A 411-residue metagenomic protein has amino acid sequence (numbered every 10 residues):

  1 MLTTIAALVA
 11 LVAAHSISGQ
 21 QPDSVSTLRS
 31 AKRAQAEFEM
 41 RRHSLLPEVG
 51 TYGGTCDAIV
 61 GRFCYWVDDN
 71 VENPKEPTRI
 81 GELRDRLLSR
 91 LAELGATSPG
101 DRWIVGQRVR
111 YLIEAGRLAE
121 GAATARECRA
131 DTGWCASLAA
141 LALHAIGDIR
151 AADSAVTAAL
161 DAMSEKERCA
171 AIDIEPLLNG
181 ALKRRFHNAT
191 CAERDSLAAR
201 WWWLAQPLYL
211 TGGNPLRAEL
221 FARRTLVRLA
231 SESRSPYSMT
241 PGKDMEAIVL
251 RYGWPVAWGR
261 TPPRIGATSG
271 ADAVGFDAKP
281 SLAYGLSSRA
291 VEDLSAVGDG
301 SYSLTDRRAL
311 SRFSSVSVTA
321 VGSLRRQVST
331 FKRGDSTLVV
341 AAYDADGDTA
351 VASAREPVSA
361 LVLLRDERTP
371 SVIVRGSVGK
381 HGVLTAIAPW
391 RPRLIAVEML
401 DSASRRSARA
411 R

Functional and structural regions predicted by a protein language model:
L2, A6-G19: Hydrophobic h-region of N-terminal signal peptides that target proteins for export in Gram-negative bacteria
G19-R411: Scaffold/interface architecture of coatomer-like assemblies
